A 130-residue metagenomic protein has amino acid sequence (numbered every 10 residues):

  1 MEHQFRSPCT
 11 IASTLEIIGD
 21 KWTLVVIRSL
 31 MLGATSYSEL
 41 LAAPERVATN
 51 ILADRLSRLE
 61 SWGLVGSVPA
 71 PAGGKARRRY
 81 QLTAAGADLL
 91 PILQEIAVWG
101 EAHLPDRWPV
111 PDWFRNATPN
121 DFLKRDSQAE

Functional and structural regions predicted by a protein language model:
M1-R6: N-terminal intrinsically disordered/low-complexity leader segments
C9-I51, Q81: N-terminal helix-turn-helix DNA-binding core of bacterial DNA-binding proteins
G19, P71-E95: Basic, amphipathic "hinge/linker" alpha-helix immediately C-terminal to the N-terminal HTH DNA-binding motif
L32-A34, R58, G86-A87: Short, charged/polar surface micro-motifs in flexible loops or helix N-caps
L52-W62: Basic amphipathic alpha-helical segments that dock to polyanions
P91-E130: Amphipathic alpha-helical dimerization/coiled-coil segments that flank or bridge DNA-binding/regulatory modules
